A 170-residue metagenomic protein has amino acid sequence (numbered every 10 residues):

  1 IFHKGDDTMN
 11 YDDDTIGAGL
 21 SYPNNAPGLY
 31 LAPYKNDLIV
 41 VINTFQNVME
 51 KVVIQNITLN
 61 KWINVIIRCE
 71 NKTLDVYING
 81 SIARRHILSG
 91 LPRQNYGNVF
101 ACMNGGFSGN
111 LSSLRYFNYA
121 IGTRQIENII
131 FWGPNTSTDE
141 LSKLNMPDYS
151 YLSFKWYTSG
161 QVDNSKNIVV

Functional and structural regions predicted by a protein language model:
I1-V170: Extracellular glycan-associated modules
